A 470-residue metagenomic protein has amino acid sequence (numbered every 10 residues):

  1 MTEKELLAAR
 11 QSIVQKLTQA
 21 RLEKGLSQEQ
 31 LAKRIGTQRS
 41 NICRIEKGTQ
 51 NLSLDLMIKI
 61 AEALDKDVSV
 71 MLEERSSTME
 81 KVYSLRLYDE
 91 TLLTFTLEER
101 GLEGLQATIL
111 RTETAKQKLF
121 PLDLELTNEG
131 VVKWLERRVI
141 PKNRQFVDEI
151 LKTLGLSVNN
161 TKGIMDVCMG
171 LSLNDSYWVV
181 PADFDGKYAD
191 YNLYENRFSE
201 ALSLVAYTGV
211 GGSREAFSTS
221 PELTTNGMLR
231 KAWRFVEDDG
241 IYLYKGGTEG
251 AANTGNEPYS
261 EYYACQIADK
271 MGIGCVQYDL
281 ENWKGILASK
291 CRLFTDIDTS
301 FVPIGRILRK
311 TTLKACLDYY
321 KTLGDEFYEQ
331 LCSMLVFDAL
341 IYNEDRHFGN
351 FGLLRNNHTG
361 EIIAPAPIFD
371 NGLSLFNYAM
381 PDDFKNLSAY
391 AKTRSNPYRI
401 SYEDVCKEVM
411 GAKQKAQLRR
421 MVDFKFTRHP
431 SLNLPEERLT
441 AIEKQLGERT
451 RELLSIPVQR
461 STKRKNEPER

Functional and structural regions predicted by a protein language model:
M1-E23: A short, Lys/Arg-rich alpha-helix, primarily the initiator
Q15-R34, K59: Short basic helix-loop element that most often maps to the first helix and adjoining turn of HTH DNA-binding modules
E23, T49-L52, N343: Helix-turn-helix/winged-helix DNA-binding modules
K33-N51: Recognition helix of helix-turn-helix/homeodomain-like DNA-binding domains that insert into the DNA major groove
D55-V70: DNA major-groove recognition helix of helix-turn-helix/homeodomain DNA-binding modules
S76-V336, L340-Y342, L354-R470: Phosphate/dinucleotide-binding and metal-coordinating scaffold of catalytic cores in nucleotide-dependent enzymes
H347-F348, G352: Canonical protein kinase catalytic loop motif
